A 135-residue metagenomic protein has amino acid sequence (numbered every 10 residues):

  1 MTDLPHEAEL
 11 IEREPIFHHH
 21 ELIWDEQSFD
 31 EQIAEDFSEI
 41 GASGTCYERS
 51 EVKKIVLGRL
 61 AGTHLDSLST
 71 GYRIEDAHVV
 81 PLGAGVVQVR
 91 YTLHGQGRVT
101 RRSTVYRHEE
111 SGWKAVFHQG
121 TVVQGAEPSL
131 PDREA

Functional and structural regions predicted by a protein language model:
M1-E35, A126-A135: Short, low-complexity N-terminal intrinsically disordered segments enriched in polar/charged residues
E7, E26-G83: A solvent-exposed, acidic/Ser-Thr-rich amphipathic alpha-helical stretch
F17, I74-V79, Y91-L93, R101-R107: Hydrophobic/aromatic beta-strand elements that line small-molecule binding cavities or substrate pockets in beta-rich
I33, L93-G95, Q119: Short beta-strand segments enriched in hydrophobic/aromatic residues within well-folded beta-rich domains
V79-G85, R107-G112: A short, structured loop/turn motif at beta-sheet edges
V99-L130: Short beta-strand edge/turn micro-motifs at domain boundaries
